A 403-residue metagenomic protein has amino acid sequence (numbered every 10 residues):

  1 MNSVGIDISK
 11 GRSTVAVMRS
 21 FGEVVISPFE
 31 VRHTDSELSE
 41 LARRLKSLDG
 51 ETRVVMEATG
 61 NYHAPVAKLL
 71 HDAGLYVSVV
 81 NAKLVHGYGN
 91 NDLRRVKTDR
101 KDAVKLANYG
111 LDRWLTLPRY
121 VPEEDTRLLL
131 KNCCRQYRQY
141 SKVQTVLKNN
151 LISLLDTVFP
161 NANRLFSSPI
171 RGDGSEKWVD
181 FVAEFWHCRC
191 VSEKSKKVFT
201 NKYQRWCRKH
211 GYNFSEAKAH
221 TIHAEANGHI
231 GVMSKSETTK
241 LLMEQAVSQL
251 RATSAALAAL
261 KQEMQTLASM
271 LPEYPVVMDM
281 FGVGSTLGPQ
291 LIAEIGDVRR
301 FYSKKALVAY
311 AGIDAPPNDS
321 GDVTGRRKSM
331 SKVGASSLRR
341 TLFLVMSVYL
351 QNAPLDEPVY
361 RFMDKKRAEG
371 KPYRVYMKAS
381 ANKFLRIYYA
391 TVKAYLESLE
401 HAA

Functional and structural regions predicted by a protein language model:
M1-A403: A detector of single, family-specific signature residues that are central to catalytic or substrate-handling motifs
